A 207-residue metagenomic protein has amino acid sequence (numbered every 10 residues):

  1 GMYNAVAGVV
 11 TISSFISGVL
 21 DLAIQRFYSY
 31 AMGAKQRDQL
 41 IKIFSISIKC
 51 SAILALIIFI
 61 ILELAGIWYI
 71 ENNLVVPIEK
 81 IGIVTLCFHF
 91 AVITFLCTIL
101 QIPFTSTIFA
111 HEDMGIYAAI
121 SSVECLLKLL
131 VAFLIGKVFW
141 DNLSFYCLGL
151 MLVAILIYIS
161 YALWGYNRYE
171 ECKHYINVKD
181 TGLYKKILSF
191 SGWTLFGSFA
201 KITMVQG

Functional and structural regions predicted by a protein language model:
G1, E112-G115, L126-I159, L163: Membrane-interface helix-loop junctions in multi-pass transport and translocation proteins
G1-Y3, K35-S45, L56-A91, V138-L148 (+1 more regions): Membrane-interface helix-capping segments at transmembrane helix termini in multi-pass transporters
N4-A7, S51, F88-A91, F95 (+3 more regions): Residue-level recognition of transmembrane alpha-helices in multi-pass small-molecule transporters/permeases
N4-M32, I48-I58, F95-Q101, I157 (+1 more regions): Small-residue-rich midsections of specific transmembrane alpha-helices
S13-S51, I70-L74, F109-I116, N177: Transmembrane-helix boundary and interhelical linker motifs in polytopic inner-membrane proteins
L64, V76-Q101, A118, I155-L156 (+2 more regions): Alpha-helical transmembrane segments of multi-pass membrane proteins
I93-S121, F133, S144: Membrane-interface junctions at transmembrane-helix termini in multi-pass inner-membrane proteins
L143-G149, Y161-Q206: Interhelical loop/hinge segments that connect adjacent transmembrane helices in multipass membrane
